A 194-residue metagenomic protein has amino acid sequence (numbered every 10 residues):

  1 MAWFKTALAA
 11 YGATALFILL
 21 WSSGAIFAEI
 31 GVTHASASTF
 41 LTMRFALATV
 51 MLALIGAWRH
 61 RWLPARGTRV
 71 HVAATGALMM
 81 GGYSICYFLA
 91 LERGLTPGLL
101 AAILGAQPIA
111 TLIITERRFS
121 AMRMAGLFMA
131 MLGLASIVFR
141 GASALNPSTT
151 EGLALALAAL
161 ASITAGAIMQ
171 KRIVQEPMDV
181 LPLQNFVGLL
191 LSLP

Functional and structural regions predicted by a protein language model:
M1-T42, C86, L132, L145-R172 (+1 more regions): Glycine-/small-residue-enriched transmembrane alpha-helix faces in small-molecule transporters and effluxers
A13-T14, H71-G76, A101, L127 (+2 more regions): Residue-level signature of transmembrane alpha-helical cores of multipass secondary-active transporters and flippases
L20-A25, A53, A57-L100, S136: Specific transmembrane alpha-helical segments of multi-pass solute transporters/efflux pumps, especially DMT/EamA
S36-A37, L95-T96, E176-D179: A helix-boundary/kink motif common to multi-pass secondary transporters, especially Major Facilitator Superfamily
T39-V50, S84-M122, A159: Specific alpha-helical transmembrane segments that line the substrate/conduction pathway and gating interfaces
F40-L41, D179-Q184: Juxtamembrane helix-start motifs in multi-pass secondary transporters
L52, T75, A106, F119-G141 (+2 more regions): Hydrophobic transmembrane alpha-helices of multi-pass small-molecule transport proteins
L52-L63, P108-S120, T164-Q175: C-terminal ends of transmembrane helices
